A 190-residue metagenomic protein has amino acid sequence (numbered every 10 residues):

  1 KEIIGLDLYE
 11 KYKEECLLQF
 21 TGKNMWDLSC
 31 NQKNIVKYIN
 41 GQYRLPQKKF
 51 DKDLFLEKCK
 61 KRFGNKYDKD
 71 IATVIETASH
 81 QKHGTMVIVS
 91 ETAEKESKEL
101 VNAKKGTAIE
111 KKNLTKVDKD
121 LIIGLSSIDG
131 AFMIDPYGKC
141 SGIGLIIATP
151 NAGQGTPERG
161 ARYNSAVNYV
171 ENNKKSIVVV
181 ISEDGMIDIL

Functional and structural regions predicted by a protein language model:
K1-L190: Divalent-cation
